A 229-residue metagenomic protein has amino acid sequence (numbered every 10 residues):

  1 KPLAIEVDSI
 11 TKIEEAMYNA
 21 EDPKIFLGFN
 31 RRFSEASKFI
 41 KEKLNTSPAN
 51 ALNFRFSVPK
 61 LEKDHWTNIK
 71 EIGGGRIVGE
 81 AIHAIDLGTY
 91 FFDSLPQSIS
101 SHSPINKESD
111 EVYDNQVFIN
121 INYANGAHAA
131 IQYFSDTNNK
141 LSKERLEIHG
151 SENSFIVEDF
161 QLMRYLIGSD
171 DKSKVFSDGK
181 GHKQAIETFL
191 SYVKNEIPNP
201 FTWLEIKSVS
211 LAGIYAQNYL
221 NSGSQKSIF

Functional and structural regions predicted by a protein language model:
K1-F29: Beta-strand-loop-alpha-helix segment that lines the small-molecule cofactor/substrate pocket of alpha/beta enzymes
S9-K12, Y18, A124, L190-F229: C-terminal helix-rich "cap/oligomerization" subdomain common to oxidoreductases
I10, A36-S37, A84-I85, H182-L190 (+1 more regions): A general structural signal for well-ordered alpha-helical segments in protein cores
P23, R31-D110: Predominantly a Rossmann-like dinucleotide-binding segment in NAD(P)-dependent oxidoreductases
N45, K140-R145, L166-D171, V175-F176: A short, polar/proline- and glycine-enriched secondary-structure boundary/capping micro-motif
G79, I85-Q161, I186-I197, I228-F229: Contiguous beta-strand/loop segments that form the cofactor/metal-binding neighborhood of enzyme cores
S173-E187, L204: Active-site loop of classical SDR/Rossmann-like NAD(P)-dependent oxidoreductases, centered on the catalytic Tyr-X3-Lys
